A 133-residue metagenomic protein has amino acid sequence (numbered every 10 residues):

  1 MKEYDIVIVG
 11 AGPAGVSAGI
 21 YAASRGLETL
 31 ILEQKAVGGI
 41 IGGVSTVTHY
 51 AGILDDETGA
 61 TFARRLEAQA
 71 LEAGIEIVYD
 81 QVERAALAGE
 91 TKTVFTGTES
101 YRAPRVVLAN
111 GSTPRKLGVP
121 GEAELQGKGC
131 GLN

Functional and structural regions predicted by a protein language model:
M1-V9, R25, I75-N133: FAD-binding core/adjacent interface of flavoenzyme oxidoreductases
V7-V9, A23-G43: Glycine-rich FAD pyrophosphate-binding loop
G10-A14: Glycine-rich Rossmann-fold phosphate-binding loop(s) that bind the pyrophosphate of adenine dinucleotide cofactors
V37-H49, I53, T113-R115, G121 (+1 more regions): Glycine-rich, flexible loop/turn motifs
G42-S100: N-terminal Rossmann-like dinucleotide/flavin-binding domain of flavoprotein oxidoreductases that bind FAD/FMN
